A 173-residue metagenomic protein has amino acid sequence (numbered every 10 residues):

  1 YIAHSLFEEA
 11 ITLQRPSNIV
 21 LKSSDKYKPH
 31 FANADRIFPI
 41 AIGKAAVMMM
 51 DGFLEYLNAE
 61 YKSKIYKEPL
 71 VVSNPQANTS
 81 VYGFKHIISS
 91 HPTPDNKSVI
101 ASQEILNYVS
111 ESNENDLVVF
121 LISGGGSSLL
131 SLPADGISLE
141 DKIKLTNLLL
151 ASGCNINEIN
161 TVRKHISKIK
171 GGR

Functional and structural regions predicted by a protein language model:
Y1-R173: N-terminal loops that bind phosphate or other acidic moieties and the adjacent beta-alpha structural core
